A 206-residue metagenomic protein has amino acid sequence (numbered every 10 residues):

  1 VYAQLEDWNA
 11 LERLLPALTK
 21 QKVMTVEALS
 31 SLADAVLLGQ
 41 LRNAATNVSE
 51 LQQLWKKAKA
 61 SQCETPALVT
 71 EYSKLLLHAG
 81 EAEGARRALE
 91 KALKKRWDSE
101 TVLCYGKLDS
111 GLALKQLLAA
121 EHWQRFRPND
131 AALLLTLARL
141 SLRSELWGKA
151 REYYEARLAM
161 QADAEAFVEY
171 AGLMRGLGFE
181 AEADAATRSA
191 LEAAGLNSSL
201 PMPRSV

Functional and structural regions predicted by a protein language model:
V1, A28, L68, T101-V102 (+3 more regions): TPR alpha-solenoid repeat register
V1-K57: Solenoidal tandem-repeat scaffolds enriched in leucines and small polar residues
V1-M24, R86-S99, L158-A164, G172-S199: TPR/TPR-like (Sel1-like) alpha-helical repeat modules
Y2, L76, C104-D109, S141 (+1 more regions): Residue at a conserved register position within TPR or TPR-like alpha-solenoid repeats
L5, A45, H78-A79, L108 (+3 more regions): Structural motif corresponding to the intra-repeat A-B loop/turn of tetratricopeptide repeats
L11, E50-L51, A85, Q116 (+2 more regions): Single-residue signature of alpha-solenoid repeat helices
A33-R42, R87-A159: Alpha-helical adaptor scaffolds
